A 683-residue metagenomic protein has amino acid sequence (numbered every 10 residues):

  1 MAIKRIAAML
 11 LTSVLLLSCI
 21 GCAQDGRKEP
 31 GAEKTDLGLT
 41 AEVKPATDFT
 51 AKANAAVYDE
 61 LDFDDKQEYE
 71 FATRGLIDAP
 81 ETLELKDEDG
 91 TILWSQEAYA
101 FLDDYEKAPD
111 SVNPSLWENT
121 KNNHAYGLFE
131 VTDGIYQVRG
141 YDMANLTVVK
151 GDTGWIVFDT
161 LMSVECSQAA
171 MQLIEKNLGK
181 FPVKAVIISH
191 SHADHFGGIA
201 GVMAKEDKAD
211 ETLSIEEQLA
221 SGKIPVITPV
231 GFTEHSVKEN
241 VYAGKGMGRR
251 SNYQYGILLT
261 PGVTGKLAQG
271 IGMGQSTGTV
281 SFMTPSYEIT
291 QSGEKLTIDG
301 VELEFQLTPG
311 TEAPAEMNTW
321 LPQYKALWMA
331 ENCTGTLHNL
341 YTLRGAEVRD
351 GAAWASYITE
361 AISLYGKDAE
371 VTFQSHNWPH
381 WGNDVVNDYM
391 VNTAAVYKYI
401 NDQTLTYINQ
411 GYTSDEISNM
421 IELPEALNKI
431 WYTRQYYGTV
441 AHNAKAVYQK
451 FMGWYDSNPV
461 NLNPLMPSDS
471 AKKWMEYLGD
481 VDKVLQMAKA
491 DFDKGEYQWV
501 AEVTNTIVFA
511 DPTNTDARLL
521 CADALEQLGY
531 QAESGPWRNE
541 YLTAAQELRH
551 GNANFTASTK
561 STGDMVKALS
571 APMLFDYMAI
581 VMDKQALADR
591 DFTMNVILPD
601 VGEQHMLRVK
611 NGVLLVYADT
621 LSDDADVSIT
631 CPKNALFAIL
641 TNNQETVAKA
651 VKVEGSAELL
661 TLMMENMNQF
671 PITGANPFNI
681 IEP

Functional and structural regions predicted by a protein language model:
S18-G21: C-terminal motif of bacterial Sec signal peptides marking the signal peptidase cleavage site
G26-T35, A490, E496-E502, T506-F509 (+3 more regions): Feature captures hydrophobic
G38-T50, T336, A355-E416, M420-N458 (+2 more regions): Divalent-metal (often Zn2+) His-rich catalytic cores of metallo-beta-lactamase-fold enzymes
K121-P182, M317-L321, K325-E331: Conserved beta-strand hairpin/beta-sheet module of binuclear metal-dependent hydrolase folds, prominently
E130, S221, I227, G231-T308 (+1 more regions): Metallo-beta-lactamase
T153-G154, E165-P225, V508: Active-site metal-binding motif and surrounding structural segment of the metallo-beta-lactamase
G154-W155, M162-E165, T277, S281-S286 (+1 more regions): Metallo-beta-lactamase
K472-V503: Alpha-helical segment of the N-proximal tetratricopeptide repeat
